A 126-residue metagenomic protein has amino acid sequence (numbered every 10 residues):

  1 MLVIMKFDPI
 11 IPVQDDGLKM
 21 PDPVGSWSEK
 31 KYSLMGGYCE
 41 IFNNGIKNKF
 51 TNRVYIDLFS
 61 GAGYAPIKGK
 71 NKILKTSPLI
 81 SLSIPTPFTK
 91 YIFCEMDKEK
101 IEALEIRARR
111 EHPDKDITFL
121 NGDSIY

Functional and structural regions predicted by a protein language model:
M1-I4: Short, Lys/Arg-enriched N-terminal segments with co-localized hydrophobic residues within the first ~10-30 amino acids
K6-F50: Class I SAM-dependent methyltransferase Rossmann-like catalytic core, especially the SAM/SAH-binding loop
K31-Y126: SAM cofactor-binding core of SAM-dependent methyltransferases, primarily the Rossmann-like beta-alpha-beta module
